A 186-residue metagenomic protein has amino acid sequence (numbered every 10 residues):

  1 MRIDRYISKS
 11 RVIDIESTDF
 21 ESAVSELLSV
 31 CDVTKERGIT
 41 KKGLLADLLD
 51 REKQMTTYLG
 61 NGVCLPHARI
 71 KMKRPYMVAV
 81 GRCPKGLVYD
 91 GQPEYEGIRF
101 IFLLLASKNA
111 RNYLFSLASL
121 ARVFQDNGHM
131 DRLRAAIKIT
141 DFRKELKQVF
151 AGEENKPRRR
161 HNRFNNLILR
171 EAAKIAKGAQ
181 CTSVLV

Functional and structural regions predicted by a protein language model:
M1-V186: Cytosolic covalent-transfer regions centered on His/Cys nucleophiles that carry phosphoryl or persulfide groups
